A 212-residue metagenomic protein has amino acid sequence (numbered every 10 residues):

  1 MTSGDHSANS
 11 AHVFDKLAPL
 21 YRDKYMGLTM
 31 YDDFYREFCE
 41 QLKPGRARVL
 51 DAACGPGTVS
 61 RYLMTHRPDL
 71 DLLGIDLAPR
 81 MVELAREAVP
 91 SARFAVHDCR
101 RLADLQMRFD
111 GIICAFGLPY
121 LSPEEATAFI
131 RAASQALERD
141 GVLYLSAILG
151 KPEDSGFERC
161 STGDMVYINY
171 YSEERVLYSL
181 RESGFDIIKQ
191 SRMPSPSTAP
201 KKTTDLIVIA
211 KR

Functional and structural regions predicted by a protein language model:
M1-P44, Y62: Conserved class I S-adenosyl-L-methionine
L50-A52, P56-R101: Class I SAM-dependent methyltransferase SAM/SAH-binding core
D104-I112: A short acidic, Gly/Pro-enriched loop at the edge of an enzyme's catalytic core that lines a small-molecule cofactor
G111-E125: A short SAM/SAH-binding and catalytic strip from SAM-dependent methyltransferases
T127-R139: A short glycine-rich, Lys/Arg-flanked "PGG" loop and its adjoining helix->strand segment in the class I
D140-A147: Conserved beta-strand signature within the Rossmann-like core of class I S-adenosyl-L-methionine
I148-Y167: Short, glycine-/aromatic-enriched active-site segment of Class I SAM-dependent methyltransferases
I168-S183: Short alpha-helix
